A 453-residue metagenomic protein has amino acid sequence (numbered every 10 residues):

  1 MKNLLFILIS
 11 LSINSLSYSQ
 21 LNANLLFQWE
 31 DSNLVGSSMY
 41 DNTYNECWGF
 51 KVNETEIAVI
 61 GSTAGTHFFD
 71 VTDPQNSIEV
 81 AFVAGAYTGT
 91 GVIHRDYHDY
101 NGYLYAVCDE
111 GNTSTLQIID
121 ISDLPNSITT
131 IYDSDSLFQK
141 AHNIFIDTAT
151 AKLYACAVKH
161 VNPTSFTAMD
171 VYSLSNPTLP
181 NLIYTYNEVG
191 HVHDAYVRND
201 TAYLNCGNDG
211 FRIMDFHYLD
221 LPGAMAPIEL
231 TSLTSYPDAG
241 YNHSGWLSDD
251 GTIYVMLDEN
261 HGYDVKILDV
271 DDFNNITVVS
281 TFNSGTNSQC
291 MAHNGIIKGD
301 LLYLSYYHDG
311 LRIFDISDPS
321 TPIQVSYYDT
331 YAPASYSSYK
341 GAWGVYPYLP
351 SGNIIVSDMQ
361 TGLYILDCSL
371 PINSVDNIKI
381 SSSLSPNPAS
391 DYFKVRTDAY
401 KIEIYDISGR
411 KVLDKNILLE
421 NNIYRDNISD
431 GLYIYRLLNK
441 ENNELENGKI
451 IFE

Functional and structural regions predicted by a protein language model:
L4-I13: Sec-dependent N-terminal signal peptides
L5, N377-S385, A389-E453: C-terminal outer-membrane/trafficking sorting elements
S12-S19, L124, P177, P319 (+5 more regions): Serine/proline-rich low-complexity intrinsically disordered segments, especially terminal tails, linkers
Y18-P371: Feature marking well-ordered beta-strand scaffolds used for ligand recognition
L182, N373, P388-S390: Intrinsically disordered, low-complexity segments enriched in proline/serine/threonine
C368-I380: Low-complexity, Pro/Thr/Ser/Gly/Ala-rich linker/spacer regions in secreted, extracellular modular proteins
